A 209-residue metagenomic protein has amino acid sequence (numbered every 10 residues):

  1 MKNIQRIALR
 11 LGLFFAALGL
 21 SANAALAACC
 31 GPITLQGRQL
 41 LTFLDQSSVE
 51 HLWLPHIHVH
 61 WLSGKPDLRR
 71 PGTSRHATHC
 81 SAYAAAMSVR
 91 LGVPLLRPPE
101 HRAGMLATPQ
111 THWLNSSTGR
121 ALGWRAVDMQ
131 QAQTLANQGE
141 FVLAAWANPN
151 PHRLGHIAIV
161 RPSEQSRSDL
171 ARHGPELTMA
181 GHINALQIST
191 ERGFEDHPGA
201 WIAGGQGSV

Functional and structural regions predicted by a protein language model:
K2-L11: Bacterial N-terminal signal peptides that target proteins for export
R10-G19: Bacterial N-terminal signal peptides
A22-A27: Sec/Tat signal peptide C-region and signal peptidase I cleavage site
A28-G104: N-terminal capping segments
L62-P71, R167-H173, G193: Low-complexity, polar-biased intrinsically disordered regions enriched in Pro/Ser/Thr/Gly
E100-N184: ...with weaker cross-activation on analogous glycine-rich loops/strands in unrelated enzymes
P175-V209: Low-complexity, Gly/Ser/Thr/Pro-rich intrinsically disordered linker/tail segments
